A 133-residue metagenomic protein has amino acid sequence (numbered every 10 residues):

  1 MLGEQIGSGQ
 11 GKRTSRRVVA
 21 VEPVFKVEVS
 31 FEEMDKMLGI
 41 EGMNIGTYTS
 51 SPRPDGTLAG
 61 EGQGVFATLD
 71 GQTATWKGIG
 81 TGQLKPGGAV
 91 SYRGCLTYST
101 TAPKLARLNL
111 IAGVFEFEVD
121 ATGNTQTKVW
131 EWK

Functional and structural regions predicted by a protein language model:
M1-K133: Beta-strand-enriched cores of mature, soluble protein domains
